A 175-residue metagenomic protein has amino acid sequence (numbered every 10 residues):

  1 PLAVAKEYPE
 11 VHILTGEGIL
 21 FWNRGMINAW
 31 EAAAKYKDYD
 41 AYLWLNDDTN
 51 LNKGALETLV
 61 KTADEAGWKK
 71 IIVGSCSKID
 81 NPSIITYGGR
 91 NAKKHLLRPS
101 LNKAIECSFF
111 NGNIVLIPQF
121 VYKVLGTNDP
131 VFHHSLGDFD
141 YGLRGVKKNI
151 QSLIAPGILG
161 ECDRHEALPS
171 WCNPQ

Functional and structural regions predicted by a protein language model:
P1-T15: Acidic donor-binding segment of Leloir-type glycosyltransferases
G16-K35: Glycine-rich, basic loop-to-helix element that forms the pyrophosphate-binding segment of sugar-nucleotide handling
D38-N50: Short beta-strand-to-loop acidic/aromatic patch adjacent to the donor-nucleotide binding site
L56-I71: Conserved donor-nucleotide/metal-binding helix-loop-beta segment in metal-dependent transferases, i.e., the alpha-helix
I72-I85: Short beta-strand-to-loop element that shapes/binds the nucleotide-sugar donor at the catalytic cleft/hinge
L96-I117: A recurrent flexible, glycine/aromatic-enriched loop bordering the glycosyltransferase active site that acts as
H133-D140: Acidic donor-binding loop at a coil-to-helix junction in glycosyltransferase catalytic cores that engages
L143, K147-Q175: Active-site-adjacent helix/loop segment of glycosyltransferases that harbors family-specific signature motifs
